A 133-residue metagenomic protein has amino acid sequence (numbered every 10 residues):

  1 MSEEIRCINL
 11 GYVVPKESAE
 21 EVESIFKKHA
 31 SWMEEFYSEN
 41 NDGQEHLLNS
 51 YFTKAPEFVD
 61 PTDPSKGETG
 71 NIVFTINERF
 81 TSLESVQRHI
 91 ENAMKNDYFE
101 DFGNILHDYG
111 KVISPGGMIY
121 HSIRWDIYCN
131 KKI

Functional and structural regions predicted by a protein language model:
M1-R6, G67-G70: Short, flexible turn/loop "capping" segments at secondary-structure junctions
I5-P15, T75-N77: Active-site-flanking beta-strand signature of metal-NTP-handling nucleotidyl enzymes and homologous cyclase-like
G11, K27, H46-L47, D126-I133: Long, compositionally biased terminal regions
E17-S18, R79-S85: Helix N-cap motif at beta-to-alpha junctions
S18-K54, A93-F102: Short amphipathic alpha-helical segments
E34-T75, G110: Short, glycine- and small/hydrophobic-rich beta-strand elements in well-ordered beta-sheets
H89-I90: Short, flexible helix/strand-to-coil boundary loops that buttress conserved ligand/catalytic motifs in alpha/beta
D108-I133: Acidic/histidine-enriched, glycine/proline-rich intrinsically disordered or flexible terminal extensions
